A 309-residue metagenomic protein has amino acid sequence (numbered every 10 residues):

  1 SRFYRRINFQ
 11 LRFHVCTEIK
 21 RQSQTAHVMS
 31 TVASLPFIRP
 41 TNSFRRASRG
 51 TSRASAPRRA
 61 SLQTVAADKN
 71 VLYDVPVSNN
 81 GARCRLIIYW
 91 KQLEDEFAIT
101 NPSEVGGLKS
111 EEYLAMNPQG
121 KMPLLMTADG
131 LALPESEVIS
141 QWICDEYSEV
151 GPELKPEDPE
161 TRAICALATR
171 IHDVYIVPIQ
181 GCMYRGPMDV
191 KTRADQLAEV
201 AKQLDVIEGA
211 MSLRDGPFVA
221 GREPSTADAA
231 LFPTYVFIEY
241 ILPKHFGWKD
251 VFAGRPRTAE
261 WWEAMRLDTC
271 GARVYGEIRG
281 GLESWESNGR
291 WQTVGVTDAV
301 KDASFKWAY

Functional and structural regions predicted by a protein language model:
S1-G50: N-terminal chloroplast transit peptides
F37, R45, R49-V219, Q292 (+1 more regions): GST-like domain detector, emphasizing the conserved glutathione-binding G-site in the N-terminal thioredoxin-like
C144, T234-Y235, Y275: Active-site-flanking alpha-helical
K155, W248-K249: Membrane interface segments of multi-pass transport proteins and intramembrane proteases
Y175, V219-H245, V251-A259, M265: GST superfamily/GST-like fold recognition
G209-G221, K244-H245, D268-Y275: Surface-exposed helix-capping loop/turn segments at secondary-structure junctions
F252-E286: A contiguous, mid-protein "functional segment" used to position or interact with cofactors/ions or partner subunits
Y275-F305: Terminal-tail/helix-coil boundary detector
